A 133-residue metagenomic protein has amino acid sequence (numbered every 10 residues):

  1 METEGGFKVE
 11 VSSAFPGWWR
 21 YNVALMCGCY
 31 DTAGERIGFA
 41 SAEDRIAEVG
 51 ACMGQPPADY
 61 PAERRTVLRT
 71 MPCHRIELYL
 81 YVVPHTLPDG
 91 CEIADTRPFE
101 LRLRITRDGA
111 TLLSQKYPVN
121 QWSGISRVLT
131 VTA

Functional and structural regions predicted by a protein language model:
M1-I37: Short, surface-exposed binding/anchoring microloops in extracellular/periplasmic proteins
P16-W18, H85-E92: Short acidic/polar inter-strand loop motif in beta-rich domains
A24, R102-T106: Beta-strand signatures of extracellular beta-sandwich domains
D31-F39, G109-K116: Surface-exposed loop/edge segments in extracytoplasmic proteins
A33-T86: Short, intrinsically disordered low-complexity segments
R64-T70, G124-T132: Exposed aromatic-hydrophobic patches
I93-R102: Short coil-to-beta strand junction motifs in C2/discoidin
Q115-S126: Short, solvent-exposed aromatic-acidic interface loops
